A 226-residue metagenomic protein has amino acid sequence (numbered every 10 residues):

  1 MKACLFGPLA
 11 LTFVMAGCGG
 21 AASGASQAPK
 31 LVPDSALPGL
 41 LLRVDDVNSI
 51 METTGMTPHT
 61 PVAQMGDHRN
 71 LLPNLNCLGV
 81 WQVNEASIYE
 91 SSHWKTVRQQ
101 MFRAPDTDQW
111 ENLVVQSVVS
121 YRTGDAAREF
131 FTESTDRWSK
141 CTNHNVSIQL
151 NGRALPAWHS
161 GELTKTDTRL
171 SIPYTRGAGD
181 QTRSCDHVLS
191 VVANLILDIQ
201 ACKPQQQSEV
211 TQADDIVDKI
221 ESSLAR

Functional and structural regions predicted by a protein language model:
V14-G17: C-terminal motif of bacterial Sec signal peptides marking the signal peptidase cleavage site
G19-R103: N-terminal "mature-domain start" segment
P61-V62, W138-R183: Short Gly/Thr-rich strand-loop-strand
R98-D106, S184-V191: Short, surface-exposed beta-strand/loop micro-motifs that present aromatic residues
Q99-T132: A short acidic-to-branched-hydrophobic micro-motif
N112-V114, D180-H187: Short, surface-exposed coil-to-beta transition loops
V114-S117, S190, N194-K203: Short, well-ordered beta-strand elements
Q200-R226: Surface-exposed amphipathic alpha-helical segments
